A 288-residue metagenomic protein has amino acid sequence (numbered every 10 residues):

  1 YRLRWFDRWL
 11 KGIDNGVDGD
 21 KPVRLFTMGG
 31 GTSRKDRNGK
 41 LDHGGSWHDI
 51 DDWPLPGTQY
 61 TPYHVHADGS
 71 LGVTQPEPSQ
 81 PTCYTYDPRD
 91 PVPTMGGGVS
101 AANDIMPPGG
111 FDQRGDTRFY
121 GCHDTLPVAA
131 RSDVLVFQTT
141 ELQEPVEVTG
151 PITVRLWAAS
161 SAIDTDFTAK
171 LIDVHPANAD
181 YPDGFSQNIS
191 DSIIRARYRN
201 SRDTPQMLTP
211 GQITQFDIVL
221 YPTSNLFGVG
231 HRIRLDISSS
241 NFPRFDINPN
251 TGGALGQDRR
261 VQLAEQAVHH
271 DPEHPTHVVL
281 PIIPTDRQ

Functional and structural regions predicted by a protein language model:
Y1-Q288: C-terminal, loop-rich substrate-recognition/catalytic regions characterized by aromatic stacking residues
